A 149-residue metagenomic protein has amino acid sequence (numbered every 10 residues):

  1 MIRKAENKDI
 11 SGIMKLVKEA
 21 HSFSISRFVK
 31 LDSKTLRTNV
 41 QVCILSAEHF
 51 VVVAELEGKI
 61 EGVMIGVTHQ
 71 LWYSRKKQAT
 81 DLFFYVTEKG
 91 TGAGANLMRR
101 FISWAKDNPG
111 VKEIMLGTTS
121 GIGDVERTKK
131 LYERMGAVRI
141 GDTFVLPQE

Functional and structural regions predicted by a protein language model:
M1-K15: A short beta-loop-alpha structural element at the N-terminal edge of CoA-dependent acyl/N-acetyltransferase catalytic
H21-V40: Conserved GNAT-fold acetyl-CoA-binding loop/helix
Q41-V53: A short helix-loop-beta-strand connector motif used in the catalytic cores of GNAT acetyltransferases and, in some
V53, K59-H69: Conserved beta-strand in the GNAT
Q70-D81, I140: A conserved beta-turn-beta hairpin within the catalytic core of GNAT-like acetyltransferases that forms part
L82-G92: A short, internal acetyl-CoA/4′-phosphopantetheine-binding micro-motif in the GNAT/acyltransferase core
N96-E113: Conserved acyl-CoA
I114-T128, P147-Q148: Conserved beta-strand-loop-alpha-helix junction that forms the acyl-donor binding cleft
